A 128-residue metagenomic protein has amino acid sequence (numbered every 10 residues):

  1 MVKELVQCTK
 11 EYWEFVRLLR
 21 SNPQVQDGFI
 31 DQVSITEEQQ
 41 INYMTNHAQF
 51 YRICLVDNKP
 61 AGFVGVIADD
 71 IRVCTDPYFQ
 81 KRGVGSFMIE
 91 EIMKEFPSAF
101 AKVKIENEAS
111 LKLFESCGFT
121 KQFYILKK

Functional and structural regions predicted by a protein language model:
V2-L18: A short beta-loop-alpha structural element at the N-terminal edge of CoA-dependent acyl/N-acetyltransferase catalytic
Q24-N42: Conserved GNAT-fold acetyl-CoA-binding loop/helix
V33-T36, H47, G62-D69: A conserved beta-strand-loop-helix scaffold within acyl/acetyltransferase catalytic domains
F50-G62: Conserved beta-hairpin
D70-R82, K104: A short, internal acetyl-CoA/4′-phosphopantetheine-binding micro-motif in the GNAT/acyltransferase core
K81-E95, E108-S116: Conserved acetyl-CoA-binding loop-helix of GNAT-fold acetyltransferases
A101-T120, K127: Conserved beta-strand-loop-alpha-helix junction that forms the acyl-donor binding cleft
